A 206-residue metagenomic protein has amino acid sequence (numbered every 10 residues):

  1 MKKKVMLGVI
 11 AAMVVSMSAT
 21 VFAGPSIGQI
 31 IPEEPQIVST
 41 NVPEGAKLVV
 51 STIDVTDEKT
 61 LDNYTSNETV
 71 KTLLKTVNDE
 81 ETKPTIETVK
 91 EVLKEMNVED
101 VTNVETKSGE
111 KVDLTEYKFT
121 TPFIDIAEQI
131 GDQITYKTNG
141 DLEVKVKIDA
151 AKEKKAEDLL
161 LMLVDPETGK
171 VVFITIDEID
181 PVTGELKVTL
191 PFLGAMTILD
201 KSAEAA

Functional and structural regions predicted by a protein language model:
M1-A23: Gram-negative bacterial Sec-dependent N-terminal signal peptides
V5, T20-V21, F123, T138-D141 (+1 more regions): Solvent-exposed loop/turn and edge beta-strand elements of beta-rich ligand-binding domains
V15-P32, A205-A206: Sec-dependent signal peptide cleavage junction
S16, N41-P43, K137: A generic structural signal for short, non-catalytic loop/turn and secondary-structure boundary residues
P25-L48, I53: N-terminal segment immediately downstream of the Sec signal-peptide cleavage site in secreted/extracellular proteins
S26-Q36, S108-L160: Proteolytic processing hotspots in large secreted/extracellular or virion-associated proteins and select intracellular
I53-K137: Self-processing/autoproteolytic domain segments and adjacent N-terminal interaction modules in large, modular
Y136-A205: Proteolytic-maturation and junctional protease-sensitive modules
